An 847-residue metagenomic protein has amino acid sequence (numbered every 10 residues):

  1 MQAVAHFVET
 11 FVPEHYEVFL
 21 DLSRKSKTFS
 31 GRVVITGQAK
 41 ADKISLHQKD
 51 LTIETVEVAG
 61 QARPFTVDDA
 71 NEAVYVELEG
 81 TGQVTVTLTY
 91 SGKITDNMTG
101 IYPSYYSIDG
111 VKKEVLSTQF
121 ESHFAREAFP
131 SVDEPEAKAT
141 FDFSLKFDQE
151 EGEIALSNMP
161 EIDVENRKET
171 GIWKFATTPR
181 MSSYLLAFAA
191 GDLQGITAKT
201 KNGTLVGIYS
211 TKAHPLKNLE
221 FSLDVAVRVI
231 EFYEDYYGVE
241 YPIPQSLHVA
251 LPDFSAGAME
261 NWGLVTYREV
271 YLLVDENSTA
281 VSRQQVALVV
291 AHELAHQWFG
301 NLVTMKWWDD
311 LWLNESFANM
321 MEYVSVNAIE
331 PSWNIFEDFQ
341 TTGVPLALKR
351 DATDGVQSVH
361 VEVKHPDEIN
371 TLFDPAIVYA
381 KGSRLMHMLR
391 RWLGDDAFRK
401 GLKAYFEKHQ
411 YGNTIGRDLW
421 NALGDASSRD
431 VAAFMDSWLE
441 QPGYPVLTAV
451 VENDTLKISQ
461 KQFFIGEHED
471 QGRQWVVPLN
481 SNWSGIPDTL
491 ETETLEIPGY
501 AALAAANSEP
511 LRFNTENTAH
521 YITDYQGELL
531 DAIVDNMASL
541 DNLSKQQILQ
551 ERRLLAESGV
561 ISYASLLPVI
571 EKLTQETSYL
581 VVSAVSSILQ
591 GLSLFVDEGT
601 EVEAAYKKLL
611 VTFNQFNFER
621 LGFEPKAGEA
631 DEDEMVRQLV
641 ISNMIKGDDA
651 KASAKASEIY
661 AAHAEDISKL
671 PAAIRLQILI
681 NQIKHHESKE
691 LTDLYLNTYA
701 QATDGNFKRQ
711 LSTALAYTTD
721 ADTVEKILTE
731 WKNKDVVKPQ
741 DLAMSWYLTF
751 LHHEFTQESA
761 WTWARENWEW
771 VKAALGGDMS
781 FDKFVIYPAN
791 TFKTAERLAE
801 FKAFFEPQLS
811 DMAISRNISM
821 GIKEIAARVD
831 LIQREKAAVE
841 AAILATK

Functional and structural regions predicted by a protein language model:
M1-P244, V359, H365, D374-A380 (+13 more regions): Acidic/His-enriched low-complexity segments
K25-K27, P135, A256-A258, T703-D704: Short glycine/serine/proline-enriched coil/turn segments at secondary-structure junctions
Q48, V290, L715: Small/polar loops that bind or transfer phosphate-bearing groups
E72-V74, W262, R675-Q677: Short glycine-rich loop/turn motifs
K93, Y106-S122, D133, Q149-A155 (+7 more regions): Extended hydrophobic/aromatic-rich secondary-structure runs
V115, F175, G207-E469, G591 (+5 more regions): Hydrophobic alpha-helical and helix-loop surface patches within well-folded domains that function as non-catalytic
S144-K146, A295, V361-P366, P375 (+3 more regions): Non-catalytic accessory/interaction domains
